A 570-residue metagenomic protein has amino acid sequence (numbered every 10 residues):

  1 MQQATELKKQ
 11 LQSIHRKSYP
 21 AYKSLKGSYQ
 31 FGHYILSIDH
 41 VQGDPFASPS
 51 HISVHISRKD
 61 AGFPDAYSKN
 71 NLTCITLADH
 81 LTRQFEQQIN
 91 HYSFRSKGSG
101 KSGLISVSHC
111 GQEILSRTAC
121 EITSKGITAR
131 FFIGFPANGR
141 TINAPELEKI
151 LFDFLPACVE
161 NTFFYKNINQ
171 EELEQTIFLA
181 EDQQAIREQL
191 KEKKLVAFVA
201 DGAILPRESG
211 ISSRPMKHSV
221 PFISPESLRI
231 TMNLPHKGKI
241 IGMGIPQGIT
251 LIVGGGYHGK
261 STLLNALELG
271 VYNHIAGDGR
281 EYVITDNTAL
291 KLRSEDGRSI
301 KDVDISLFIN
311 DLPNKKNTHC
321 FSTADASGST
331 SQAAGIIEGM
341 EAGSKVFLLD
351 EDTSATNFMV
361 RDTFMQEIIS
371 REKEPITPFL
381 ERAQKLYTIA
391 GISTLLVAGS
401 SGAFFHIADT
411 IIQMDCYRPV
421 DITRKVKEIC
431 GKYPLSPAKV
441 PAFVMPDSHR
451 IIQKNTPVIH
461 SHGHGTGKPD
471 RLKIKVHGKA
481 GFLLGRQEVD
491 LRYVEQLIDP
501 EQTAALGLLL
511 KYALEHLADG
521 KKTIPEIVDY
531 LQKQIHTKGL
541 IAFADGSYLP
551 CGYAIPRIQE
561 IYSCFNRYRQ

Functional and structural regions predicted by a protein language model:
M1-A185, Q189-K194, L205: N-terminal accessory targeting/assembly segments
K193-L195, D201, Y257, L264-E295 (+1 more regions): Carboxylate/His-rich catalytic cores and anion/metal-binding grooves
P206-I241, A276, I284-A289, R293-I300 (+1 more regions): N-terminal pre-Walker A segment at the start of P-loop NTPase domains
I240-Y272: Glycine-rich phosphate-binding P-loop
R298, F308-S329, R361-I376: Flexible beta-alpha connector loops of hexameric P-loop NTPases
C320-S354: Phosphate-binding/switch loop-helix module in NTP-utilizing enzymes
M340-A383, Y387, S400-H406, T410-K427: Conserved P-loop NTPase nucleotide-binding/switch module
T388-G391, V397-Q570: Conserved NTP phosphate-binding and transfer environment spanning the P-loop NTPase/kinase superfamily
